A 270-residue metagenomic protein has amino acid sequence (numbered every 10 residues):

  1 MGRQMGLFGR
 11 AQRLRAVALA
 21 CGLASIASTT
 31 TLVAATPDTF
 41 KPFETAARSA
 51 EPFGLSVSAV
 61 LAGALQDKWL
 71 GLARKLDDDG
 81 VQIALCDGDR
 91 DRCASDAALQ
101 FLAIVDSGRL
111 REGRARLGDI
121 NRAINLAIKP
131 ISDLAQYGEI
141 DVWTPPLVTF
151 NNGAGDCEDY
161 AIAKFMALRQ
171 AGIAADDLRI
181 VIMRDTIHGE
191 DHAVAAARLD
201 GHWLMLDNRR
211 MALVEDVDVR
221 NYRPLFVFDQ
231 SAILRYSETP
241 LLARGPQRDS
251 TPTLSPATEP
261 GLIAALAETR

Functional and structural regions predicted by a protein language model:
G2-G9, T30-R270: A structural boundary/capping signal
G9-R15: N-terminal secretory signal peptides and thylakoid transit peptides that target proteins across membranes
V17-S28: Bacterial N-terminal signal peptides
